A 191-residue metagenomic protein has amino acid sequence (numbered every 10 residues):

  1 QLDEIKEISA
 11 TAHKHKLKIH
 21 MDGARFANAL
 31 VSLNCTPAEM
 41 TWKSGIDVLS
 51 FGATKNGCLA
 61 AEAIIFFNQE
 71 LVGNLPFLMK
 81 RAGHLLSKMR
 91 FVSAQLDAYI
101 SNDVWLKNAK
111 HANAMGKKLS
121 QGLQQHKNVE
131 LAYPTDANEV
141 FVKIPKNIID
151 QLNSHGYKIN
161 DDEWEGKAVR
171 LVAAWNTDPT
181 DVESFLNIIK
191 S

Functional and structural regions predicted by a protein language model:
Q1-H155, D161-T177, F185-I189: Conserved PLP-enzyme active-site core in the AAT-like
